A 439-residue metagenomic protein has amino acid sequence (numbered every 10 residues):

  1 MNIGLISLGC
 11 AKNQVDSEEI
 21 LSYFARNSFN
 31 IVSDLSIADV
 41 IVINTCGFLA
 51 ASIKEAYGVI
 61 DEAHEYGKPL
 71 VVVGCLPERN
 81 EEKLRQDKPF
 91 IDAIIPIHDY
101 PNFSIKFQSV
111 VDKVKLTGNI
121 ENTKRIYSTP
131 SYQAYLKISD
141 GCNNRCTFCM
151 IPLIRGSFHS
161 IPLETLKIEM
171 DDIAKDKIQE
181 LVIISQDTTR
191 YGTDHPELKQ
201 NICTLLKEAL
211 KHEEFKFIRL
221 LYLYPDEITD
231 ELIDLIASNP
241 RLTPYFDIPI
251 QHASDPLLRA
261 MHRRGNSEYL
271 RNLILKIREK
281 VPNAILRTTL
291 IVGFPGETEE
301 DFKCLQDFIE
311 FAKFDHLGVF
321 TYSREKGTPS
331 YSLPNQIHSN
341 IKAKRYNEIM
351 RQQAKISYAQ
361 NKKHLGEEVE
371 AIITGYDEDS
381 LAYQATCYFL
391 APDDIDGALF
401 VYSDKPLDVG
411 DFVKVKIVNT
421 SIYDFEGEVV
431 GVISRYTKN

Functional and structural regions predicted by a protein language model:
M1-Y191, E231, L242, F246 (+8 more regions): Proteins enriched for Cys/Gly/acidic motifs involved in redox and nucleic-acid/cofactor modification
L8, C46, R145, C149-G156 (+5 more regions): Conserved strand-turn element in the central/C-terminal portion of the radical SAM core barrel that lines
G47-S52, I178-E208, H212, Y224-E231 (+2 more regions): Conserved glycine-rich "GG(E/T)P / GGGxP" loop and the immediately following alpha-helix in the radical SAM core
C146, L166, I183, L220 (+7 more regions): Conserved, mostly hydrophobic/aromatic
K175, C203-I218, I228-L290: Radical SAM/AdoMet-radical enzyme domain recognition
I184-Q186, L221-L223, P249-Q251, R287-T289 (+5 more regions): Generic beta-strand/beta-sheet core signal
P196-L210, D230-P244, E297-D315, N340-K344 (+1 more regions): Short, electropositive alpha-helical surface patch
S332-N439: Terminal RNA-binding accessory module
